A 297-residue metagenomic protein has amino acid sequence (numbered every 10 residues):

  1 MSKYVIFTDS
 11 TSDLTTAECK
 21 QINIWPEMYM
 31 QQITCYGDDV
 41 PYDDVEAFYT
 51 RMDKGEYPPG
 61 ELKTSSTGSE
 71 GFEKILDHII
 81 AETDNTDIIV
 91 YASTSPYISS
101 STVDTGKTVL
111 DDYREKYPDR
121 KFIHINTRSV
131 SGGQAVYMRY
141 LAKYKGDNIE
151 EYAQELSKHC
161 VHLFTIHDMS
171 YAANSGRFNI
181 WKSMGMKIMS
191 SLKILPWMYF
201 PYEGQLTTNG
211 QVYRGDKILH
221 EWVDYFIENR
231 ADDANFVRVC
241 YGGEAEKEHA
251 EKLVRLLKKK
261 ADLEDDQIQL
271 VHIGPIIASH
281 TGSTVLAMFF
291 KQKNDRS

Functional and structural regions predicted by a protein language model:
Y4, D87-Y91, N235-V237: Generic beta-sheet signal
Y4, I22, D87, R120 (+1 more regions): A structural micro-motif
Y4-E73: N-terminal glycine-rich anion-binding loop in soluble enzyme alpha/beta folds
T8, I125-N126: Active-site flanking residues adjacent to catalytic metal/cofactor-binding acidic residues
T15-C19, Q32-T34, S99-T102, G106-D111 (+3 more regions): Mixed-charge interfacial surface used for oligomerization/domain docking and macromolecular partner engagement
W25-Y29, A92, I125, V271: Hydrophobic residues at beta-strand termini and immediately following loops that shape nucleotide-binding pockets
G55-E56, T86-Y91, E115-I125: Glycine/charged-rich beta-loop-alpha catalytic/anionic-binding loops adjacent to active sites
E70-I89, S93-R114: Active-site cofactor/cluster-binding pocket
